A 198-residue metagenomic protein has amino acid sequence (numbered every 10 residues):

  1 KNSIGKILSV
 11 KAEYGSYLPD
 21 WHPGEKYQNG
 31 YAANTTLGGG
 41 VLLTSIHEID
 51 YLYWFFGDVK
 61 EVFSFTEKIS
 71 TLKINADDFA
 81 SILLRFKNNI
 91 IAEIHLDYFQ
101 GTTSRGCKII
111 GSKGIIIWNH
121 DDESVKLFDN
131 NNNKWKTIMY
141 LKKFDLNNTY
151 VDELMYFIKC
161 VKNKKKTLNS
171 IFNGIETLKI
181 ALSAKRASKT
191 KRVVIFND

Functional and structural regions predicted by a protein language model:
K1-K73, K191: Predominantly a Rossmann-like dinucleotide-binding segment in NAD(P)-dependent oxidoreductases
E13, D58-V59, S112-I116, A181-A187: Phosphate/oxyanion-binding loops and surfaces in catalytic or ligand/nucleic-acid-binding neighborhoods
L18-P23, I117-N130: Proline-centered turn/helix-capping motifs that create local helix->coil transitions or kinks
L43-S124, V151-K166, F196-D198: Contiguous beta-strand/loop segments that form the cofactor/metal-binding neighborhood of enzyme cores
L84-N88, D129-K134: Short acidic, glycine-rich loop/turn motifs
T103-K108, L127-N131, T137-I138: A short, polar/proline- and glycine-enriched secondary-structure boundary/capping micro-motif
K134-D198: C-terminal helical cap and adjacent loop that interface with cofactors, partners, or active-site loops
